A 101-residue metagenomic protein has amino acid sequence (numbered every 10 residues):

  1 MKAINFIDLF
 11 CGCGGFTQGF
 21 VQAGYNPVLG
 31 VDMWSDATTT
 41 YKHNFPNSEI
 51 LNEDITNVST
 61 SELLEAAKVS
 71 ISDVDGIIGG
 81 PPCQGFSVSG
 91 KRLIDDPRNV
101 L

Functional and structural regions predicted by a protein language model:
M1-L101: Conserved active-site and SAM-binding loop architecture of S-adenosyl-L-methionine-dependent nucleic-acid
